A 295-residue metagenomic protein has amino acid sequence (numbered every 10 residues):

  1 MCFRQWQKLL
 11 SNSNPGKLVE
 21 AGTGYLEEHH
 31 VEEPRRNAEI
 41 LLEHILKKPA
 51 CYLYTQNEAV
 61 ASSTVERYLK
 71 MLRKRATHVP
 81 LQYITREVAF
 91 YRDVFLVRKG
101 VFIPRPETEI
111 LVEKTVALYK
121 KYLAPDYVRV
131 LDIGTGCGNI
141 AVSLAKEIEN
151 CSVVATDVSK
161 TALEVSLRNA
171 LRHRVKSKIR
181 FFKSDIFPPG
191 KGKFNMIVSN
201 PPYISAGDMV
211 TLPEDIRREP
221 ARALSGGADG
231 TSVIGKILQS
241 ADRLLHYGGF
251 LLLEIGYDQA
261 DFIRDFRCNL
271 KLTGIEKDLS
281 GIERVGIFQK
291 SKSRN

Functional and structural regions predicted by a protein language model:
M1-L46, A50, Q56-E58: Non-catalytic accessory regions of SAM-dependent methyltransferases
L26, Y119, A170, A241 (+1 more regions): Conserved hydrophobic residues forming the short capping helix/wall of the S-adenosyl-L-methionine
E43-L118: Conserved AdoMet
E107-M209: Conserved SAM/SAH cofactor-binding pocket of Class I
T115, L144, D215-I216, I237-A241: Class I S-adenosylmethionine-dependent transferase superfamily signal
Y203-V233: Mobile active-site "lid"/loop adjacent to the S-adenosyl-L-methionine
A228-Q289: Conserved Class I SAM-dependent methyltransferase catalytic core
S291-N295: Flexible, glycine-/basic-rich loop-and-beta segments that form/coincide with the SAM-dependent methyltransferase
